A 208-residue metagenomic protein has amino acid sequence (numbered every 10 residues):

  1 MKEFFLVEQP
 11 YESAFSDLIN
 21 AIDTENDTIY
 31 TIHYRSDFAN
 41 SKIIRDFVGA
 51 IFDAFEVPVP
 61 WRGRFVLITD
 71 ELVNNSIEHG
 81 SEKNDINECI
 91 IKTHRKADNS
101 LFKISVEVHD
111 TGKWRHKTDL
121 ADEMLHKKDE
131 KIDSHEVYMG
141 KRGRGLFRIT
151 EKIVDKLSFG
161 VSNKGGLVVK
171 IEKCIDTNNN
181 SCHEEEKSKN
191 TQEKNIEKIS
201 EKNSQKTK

Functional and structural regions predicted by a protein language model:
R45-D70, Y138-G140: Conserved short strand/loop->alpha-helix "switch" segment adjacent to the catalytic nucleotide/phosphoryl-transfer site
V59-N87: Conserved ATP-binding N-box helix of the HATPase_c
I86-R95: A conserved short beta-strand within the histidine kinase catalytic ATPase domain
F102-K141: Glycine-rich/acidic phosphate-handling loop/turn and adjacent ATP-lid/helix of nucleotide-binding kinase/ATPase domains
W114, N163-I171: Glycine-rich nucleotide-binding loop
S134-V154: Glycine-rich phosphate-binding loop
V154-S162: Glycine-rich ATP-binding loops of the HATPase_c
D176-E201, T207-K208: C-terminal end segment of the histidine kinase catalytic
